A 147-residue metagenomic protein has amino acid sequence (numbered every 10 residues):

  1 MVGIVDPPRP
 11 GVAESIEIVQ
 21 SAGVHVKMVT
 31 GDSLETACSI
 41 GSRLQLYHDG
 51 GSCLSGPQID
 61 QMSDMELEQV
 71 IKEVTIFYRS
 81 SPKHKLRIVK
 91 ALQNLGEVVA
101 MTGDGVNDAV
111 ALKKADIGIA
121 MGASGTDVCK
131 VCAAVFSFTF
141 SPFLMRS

Functional and structural regions predicted by a protein language model:
M1-A91, L95, A109, A123-S124 (+1 more regions): Cytosolic catalytic headpieces and adjacent flexible linkers of membrane translocases
M28, A100, D104: Hydrophobic "anchor" residues on beta-strands that sit immediately upstream of conserved functional sites
L92-A100, D116: Short beta-strand/loop segments at the ligand-binding rim of alpha/beta enzyme cores
G105-S147: Mg2+-dependent phosphoryl-transfer enzymes with acidic/Ser/Thr/Gly-rich catalytic loops
